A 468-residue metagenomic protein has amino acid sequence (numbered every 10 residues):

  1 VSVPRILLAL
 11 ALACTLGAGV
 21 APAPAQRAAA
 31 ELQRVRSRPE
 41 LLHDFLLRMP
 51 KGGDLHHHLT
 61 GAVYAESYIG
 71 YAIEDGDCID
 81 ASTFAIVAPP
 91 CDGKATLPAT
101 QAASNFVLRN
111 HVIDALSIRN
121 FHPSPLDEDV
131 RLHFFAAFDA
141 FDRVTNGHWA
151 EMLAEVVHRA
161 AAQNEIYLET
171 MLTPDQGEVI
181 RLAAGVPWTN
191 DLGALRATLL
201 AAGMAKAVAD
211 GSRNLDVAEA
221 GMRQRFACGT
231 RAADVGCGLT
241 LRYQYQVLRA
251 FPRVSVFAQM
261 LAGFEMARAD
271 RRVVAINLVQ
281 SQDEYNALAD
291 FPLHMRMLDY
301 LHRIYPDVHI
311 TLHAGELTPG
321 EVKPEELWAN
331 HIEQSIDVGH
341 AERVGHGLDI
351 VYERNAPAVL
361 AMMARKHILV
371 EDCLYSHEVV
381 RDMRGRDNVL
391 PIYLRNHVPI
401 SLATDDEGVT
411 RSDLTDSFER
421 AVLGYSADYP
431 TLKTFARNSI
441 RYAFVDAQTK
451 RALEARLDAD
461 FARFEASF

Functional and structural regions predicted by a protein language model:
V1-R5: Positively charged n-region of N-terminal signal peptides that target proteins for export
L7-G17: Bacterial N-terminal signal peptides
A23-F468: Metal-cofactor-binding active-site regions of metalloenzymes
